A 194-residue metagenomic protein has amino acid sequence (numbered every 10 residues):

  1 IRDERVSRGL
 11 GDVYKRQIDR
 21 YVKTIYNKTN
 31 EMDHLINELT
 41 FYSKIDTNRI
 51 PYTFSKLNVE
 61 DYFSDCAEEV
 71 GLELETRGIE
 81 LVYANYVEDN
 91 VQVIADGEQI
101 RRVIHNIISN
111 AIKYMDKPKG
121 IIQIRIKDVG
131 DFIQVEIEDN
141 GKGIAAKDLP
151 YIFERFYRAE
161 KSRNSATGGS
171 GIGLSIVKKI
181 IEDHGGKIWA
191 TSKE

Functional and structural regions predicted by a protein language model:
I1-Y14: Single conserved hydrophobic/aromatic residue that forms the stacking wall/gate of nucleotide- or nucleobase-binding
N27-M32: Short alpha-helical segment of the dimerization/phosphotransfer core of two-component systems
T47-Y52, Q92-A95: Conserved micro-motifs of the catalytic ATP-binding
T53-G71, I126: A conserved beta-strand-to-alpha-helix junction within the catalytic ATP-binding
T53-K56, E75, E80-V91, V129: Conserved catalytic submotifs in the C-terminal HATPase_c
I144-F156: Short conserved segment of the HATPase_c
